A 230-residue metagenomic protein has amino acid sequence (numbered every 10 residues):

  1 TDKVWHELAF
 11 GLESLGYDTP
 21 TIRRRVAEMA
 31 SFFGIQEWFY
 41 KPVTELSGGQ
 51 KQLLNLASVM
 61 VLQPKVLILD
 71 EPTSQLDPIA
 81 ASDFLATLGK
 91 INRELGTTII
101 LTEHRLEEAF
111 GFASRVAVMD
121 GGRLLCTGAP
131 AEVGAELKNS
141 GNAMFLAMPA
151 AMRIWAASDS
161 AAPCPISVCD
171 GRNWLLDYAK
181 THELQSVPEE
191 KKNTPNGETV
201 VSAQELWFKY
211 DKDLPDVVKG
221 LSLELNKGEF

Functional and structural regions predicted by a protein language model:
D2-E13: Q-loop/switch helix immediately C-terminal to the Walker
E13, P20-W38, V201-L206: Conserved ABC ATPase "signature" region
P42-L46: Conserved ABC ATPase signature
L56: Hydrophobic anchor residue at the start of the ABC signature
L67-D70: Catalytic Walker B motif of ABC-type/P-loop ATPase nucleotide-binding domains
E103-H104: H-loop/switch region of ABC-family ATPase nucleotide-binding domains
M119, R123-P165: Conserved beta-strand-loop-alpha-helix hinge in the C-terminal portion of ABC ATPase nucleotide-binding domains
